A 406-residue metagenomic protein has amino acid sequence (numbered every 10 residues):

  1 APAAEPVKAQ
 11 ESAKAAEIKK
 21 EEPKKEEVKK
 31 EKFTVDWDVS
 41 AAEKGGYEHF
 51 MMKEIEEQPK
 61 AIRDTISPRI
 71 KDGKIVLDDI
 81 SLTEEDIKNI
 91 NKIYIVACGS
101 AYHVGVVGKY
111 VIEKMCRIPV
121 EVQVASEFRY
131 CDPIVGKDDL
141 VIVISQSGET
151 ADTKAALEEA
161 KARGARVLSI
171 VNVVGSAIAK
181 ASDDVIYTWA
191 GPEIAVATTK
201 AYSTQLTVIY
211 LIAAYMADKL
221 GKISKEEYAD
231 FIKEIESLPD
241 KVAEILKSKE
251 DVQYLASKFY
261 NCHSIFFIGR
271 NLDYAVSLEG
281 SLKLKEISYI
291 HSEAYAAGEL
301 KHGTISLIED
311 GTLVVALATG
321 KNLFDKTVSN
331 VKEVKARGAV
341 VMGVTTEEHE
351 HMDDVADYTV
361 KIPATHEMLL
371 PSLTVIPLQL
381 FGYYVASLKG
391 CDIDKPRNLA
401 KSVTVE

Functional and structural regions predicted by a protein language model:
A1-K25: Intrinsically disordered, compositionally biased charged tails
E21-D64: Intein/HINT protein-splicing elements and their conserved insertion hotspots or analogous self-processing inserts
K32, S40, V340, D353-V355 (+1 more regions): Generic C-terminus detector
A42-K44, E54, E84-D86, E113 (+7 more regions): Replace "in large, NTP-powered and nucleic-acid-processing enzymes" with "in large, NTP-powered factors and other
Q58-I62, I66-Y94, D184-L313, S387-E406: Active-site phosphate/pyrophosphate-binding segments
D64, V104-V106, E121-V122, A151-K154 (+9 more regions): Extended hydrophobic-aromatic, low-complexity segments
K88-S237, L317-V360, F381, K389: Glycine-rich phosphate-binding loops that contact phosphosugars or nucleotide phosphates
G99-H103, T199-L206, N271, A275 (+1 more regions): Short, conserved micro-motifs enriched in small and acidic residues
